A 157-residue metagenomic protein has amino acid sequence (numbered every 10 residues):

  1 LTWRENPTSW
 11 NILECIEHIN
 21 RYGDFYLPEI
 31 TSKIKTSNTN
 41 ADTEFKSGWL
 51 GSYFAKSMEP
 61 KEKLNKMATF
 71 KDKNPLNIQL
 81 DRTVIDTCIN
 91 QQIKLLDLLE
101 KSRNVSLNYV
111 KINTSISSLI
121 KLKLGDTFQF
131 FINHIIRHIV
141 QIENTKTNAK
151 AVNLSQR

Functional and structural regions predicted by a protein language model:
W3-Y53, M58, E100-K101, V105-R157: Short, contiguous alpha-helical
G51-L107: Acidic/histidine-rich alpha-helical segments that form the ligand environment of transition-metal centers
